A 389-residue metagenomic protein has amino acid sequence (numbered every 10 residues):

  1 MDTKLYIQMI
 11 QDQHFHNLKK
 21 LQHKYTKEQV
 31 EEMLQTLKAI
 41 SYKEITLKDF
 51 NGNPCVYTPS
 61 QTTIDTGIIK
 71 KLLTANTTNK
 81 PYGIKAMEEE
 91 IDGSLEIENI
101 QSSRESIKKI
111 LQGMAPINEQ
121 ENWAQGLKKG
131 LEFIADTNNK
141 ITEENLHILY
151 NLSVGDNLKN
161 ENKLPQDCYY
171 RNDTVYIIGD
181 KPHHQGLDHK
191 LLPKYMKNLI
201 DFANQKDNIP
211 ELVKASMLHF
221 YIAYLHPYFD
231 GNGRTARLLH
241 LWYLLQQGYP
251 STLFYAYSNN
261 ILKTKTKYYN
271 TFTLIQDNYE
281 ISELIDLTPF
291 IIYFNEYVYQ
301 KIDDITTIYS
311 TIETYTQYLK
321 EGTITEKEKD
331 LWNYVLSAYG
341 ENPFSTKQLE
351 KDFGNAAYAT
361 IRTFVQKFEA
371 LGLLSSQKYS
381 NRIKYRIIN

Functional and structural regions predicted by a protein language model:
M1-N157: N-terminal structured helix/loop subdomain that forms the ligand-binding/catalytic interface in diverse enzymes
M1-V56, G179-T307: Phosphate/pyrophosphate-binding active-site loops
T306-Y334: Short alpha-helical segments that sit at the start of domains
S337-E341, A370: Short helix-capping/hinge SLiMs at alpha-helix to coil transitions
G340-D352: Short acidic, hydrophobic short linear motifs in intrinsically disordered regions
N355-K367: Short amphipathic alpha-helical interaction segments
E369-Y379: A short, conserved structural fragment
Y379-N389: Short, cationic-aromatic polyanion-contact patches
